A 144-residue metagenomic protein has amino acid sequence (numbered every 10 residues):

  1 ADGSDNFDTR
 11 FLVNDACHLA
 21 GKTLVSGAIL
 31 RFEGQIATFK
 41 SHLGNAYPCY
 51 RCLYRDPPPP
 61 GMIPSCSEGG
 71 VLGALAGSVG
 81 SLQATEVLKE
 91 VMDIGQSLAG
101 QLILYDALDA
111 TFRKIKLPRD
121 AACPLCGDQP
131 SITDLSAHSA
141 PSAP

Functional and structural regions predicted by a protein language model:
A1-F39: ADP-ribose/adenylate-binding Rossmann-like module
D8, G44, V79-L82, E86 (+2 more regions): Conserved active-site and cofactor/substrate-binding residues in soluble primary-metabolism enzymes
L19, S41-R51, A121: Short, hinge-like loop/turn segments at secondary-structure boundaries
A20, R55-D56, V87-I94, Q129: Change "in soluble alpha/beta enzymes" to "in soluble alpha/beta proteins
I36-F39, M62, I115, S136: Short, well-ordered secondary-structure micro-motifs
A46-I63: Acidic-glycine-rich active-site phosphate/pyrophosphate-binding loop
S65-I103, L108: Conserved anion/nucleotide-ligand pocket segment
G95-P144: Phosphate-binding loop/pocket of nucleotide- and phosphate-handling active sites
